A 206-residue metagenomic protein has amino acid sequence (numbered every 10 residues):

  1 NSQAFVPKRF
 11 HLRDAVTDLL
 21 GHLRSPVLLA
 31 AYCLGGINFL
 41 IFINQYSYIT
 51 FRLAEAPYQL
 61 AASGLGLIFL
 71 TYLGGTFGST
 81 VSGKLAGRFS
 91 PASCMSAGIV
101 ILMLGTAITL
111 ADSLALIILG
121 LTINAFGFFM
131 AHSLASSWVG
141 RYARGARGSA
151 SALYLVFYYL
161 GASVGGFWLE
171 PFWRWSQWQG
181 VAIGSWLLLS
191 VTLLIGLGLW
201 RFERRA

Functional and structural regions predicted by a protein language model:
N1-L34: Juxtamembrane intracellular "pre-TM" segments in multi-pass secondary transporters
R24-I41, T122-F126: Pair of pore-lining "gating" transmembrane helices in MFS-fold secondary transporters
L40-A56: Helix-loop boundary and gating motifs at the non-cytosolic
A54-G74, S149-L153: Loop-to-transmembrane helix entry
F77-P91, W173-R174: Helix-to-loop junctions at the C-terminal end of transmembrane segments in multipass secondary transporters
S90-A135: C-terminal transmembrane helical hairpin of 12-TM major facilitator-type secondary transporters
R141-W178, G184-S185: A late C-terminal transmembrane helix in Major Facilitator Superfamily
W186-A206: Multi-pass alpha-helical transporter architecture, strongest for 12-TM Major Facilitator/SLC carriers used
